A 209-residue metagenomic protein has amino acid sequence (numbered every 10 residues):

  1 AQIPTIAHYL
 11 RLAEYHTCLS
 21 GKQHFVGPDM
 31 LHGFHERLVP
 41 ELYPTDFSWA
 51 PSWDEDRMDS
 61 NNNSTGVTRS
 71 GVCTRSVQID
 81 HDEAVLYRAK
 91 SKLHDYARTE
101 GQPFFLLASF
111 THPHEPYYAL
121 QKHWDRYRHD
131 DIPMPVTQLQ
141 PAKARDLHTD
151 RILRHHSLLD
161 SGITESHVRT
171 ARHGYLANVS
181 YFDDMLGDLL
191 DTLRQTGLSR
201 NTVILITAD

Functional and structural regions predicted by a protein language model:
A1-A208: Formylglycine-dependent sulfatase
